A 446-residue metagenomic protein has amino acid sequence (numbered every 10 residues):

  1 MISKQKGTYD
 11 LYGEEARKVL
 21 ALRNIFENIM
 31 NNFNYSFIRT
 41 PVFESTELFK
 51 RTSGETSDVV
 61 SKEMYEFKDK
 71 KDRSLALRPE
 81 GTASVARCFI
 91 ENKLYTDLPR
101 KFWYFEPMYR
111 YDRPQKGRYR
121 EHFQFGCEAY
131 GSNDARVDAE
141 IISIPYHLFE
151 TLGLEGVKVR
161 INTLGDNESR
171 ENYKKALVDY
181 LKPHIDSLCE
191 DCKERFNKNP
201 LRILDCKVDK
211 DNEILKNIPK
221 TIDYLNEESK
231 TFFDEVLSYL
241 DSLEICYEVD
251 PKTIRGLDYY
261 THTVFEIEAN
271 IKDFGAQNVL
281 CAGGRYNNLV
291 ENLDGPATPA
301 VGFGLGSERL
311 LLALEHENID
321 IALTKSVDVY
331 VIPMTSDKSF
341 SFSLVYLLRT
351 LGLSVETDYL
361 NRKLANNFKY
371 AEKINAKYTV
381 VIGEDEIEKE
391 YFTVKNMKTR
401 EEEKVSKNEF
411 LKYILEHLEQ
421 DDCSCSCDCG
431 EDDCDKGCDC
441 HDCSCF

Functional and structural regions predicted by a protein language model:
M1-C429, C438-F446: TRNA-recognition modules of translation machinery and tRNA-sensing kinases, especially anticodon-binding
D435: Intrinsically disordered, low-complexity terminal tails/loops enriched in metal-binding residues
